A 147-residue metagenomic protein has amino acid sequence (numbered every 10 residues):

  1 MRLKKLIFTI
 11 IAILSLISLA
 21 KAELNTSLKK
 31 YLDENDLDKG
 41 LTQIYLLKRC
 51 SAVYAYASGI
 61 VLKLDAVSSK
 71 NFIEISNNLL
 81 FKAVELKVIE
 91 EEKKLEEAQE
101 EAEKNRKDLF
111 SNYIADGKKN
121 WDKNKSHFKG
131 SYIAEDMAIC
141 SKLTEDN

Functional and structural regions predicted by a protein language model:
M1-R2, S18, L46, E103: Short alpha-helical segments used as structural interaction elements across diverse proteins
R2-E23: Classical Sec-dependent N-terminal signal peptides that target proteins to the secretory pathway
I11, K39-G40, K129: Residues embedded in well-ordered secondary-structure elements
L16, I44-Y45, A134: Processing junctions and N-termini across compartments
E23-L41: Short N-terminal segments immediately surrounding and downstream of signal-peptide cleavage
D36-E92: Short N-proximal segments of mature Sec-exported proteins
S76-N147: Compact alpha-helical subdomains of small soluble proteins
